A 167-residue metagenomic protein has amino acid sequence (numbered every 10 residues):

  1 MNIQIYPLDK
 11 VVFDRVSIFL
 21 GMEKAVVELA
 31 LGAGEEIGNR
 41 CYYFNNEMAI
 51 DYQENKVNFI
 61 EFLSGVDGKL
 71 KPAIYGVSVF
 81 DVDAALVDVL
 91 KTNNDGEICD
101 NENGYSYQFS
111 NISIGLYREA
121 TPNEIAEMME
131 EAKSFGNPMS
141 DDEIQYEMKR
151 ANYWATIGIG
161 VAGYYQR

Functional and structural regions predicted by a protein language model:
M1-R167: Short helix/turn-capping signatures at newly exposed starts of structured segments
